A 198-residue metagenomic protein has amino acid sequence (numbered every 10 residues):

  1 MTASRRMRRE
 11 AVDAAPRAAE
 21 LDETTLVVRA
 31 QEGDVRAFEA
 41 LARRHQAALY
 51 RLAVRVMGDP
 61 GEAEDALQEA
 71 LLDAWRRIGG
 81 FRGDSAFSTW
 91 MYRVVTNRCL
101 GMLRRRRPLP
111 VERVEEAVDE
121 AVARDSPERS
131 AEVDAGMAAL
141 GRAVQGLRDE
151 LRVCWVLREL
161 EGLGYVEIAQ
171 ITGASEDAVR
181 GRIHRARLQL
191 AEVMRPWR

Functional and structural regions predicted by a protein language model:
M1-T25: Extreme N-terminal regulatory/targeting segments of RNA polymerase sigma factors
R9, A15-R17, Q31-A40, Y50-E69 (+2 more regions): Short, charged helix-capping/linker segments at alpha-helix termini
T25-R29, A139-R148, V193: Short amphipathic alpha-helical boundary/capping segments
Q31-E32, R55-G58, E69-A86, R105-R107: Sigma70-family region 2
L49, A53, I78, M91 (+1 more regions): Hydrophobic-face residues of short alpha-helical interaction/recognition segments
G61, R142-Q145, D149-V153, L157-A178: Helix-turn-helix DNA-binding module
T96, L100, L151, L160 (+1 more regions): DNA-recognition helix of helix-turn-helix
M102-A123, A131, A135: Short, basic/polar amphipathic helix motif occurring as a linker/hinge flanking DNA-binding modules in transcription
